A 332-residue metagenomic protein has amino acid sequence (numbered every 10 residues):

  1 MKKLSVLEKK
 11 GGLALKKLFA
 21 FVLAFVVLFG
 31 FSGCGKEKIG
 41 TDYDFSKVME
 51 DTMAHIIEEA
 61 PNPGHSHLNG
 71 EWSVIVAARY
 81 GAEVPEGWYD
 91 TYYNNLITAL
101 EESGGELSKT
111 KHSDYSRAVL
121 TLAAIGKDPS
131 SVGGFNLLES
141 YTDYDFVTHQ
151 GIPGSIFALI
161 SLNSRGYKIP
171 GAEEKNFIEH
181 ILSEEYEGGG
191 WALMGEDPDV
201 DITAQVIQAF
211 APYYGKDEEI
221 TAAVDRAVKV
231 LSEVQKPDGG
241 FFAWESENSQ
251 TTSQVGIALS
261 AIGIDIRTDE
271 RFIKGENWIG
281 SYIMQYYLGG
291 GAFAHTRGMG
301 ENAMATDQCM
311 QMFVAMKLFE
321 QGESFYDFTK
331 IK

Functional and structural regions predicted by a protein language model:
K2-K3, K9-K10, A14-L18: Positively charged n-region of N-terminal signal peptides that target proteins for export
F29-Y43: Sec-dependent signal peptide cleavage junction
K38, E59-P85, E106-P129, V147-E174 (+4 more regions): An alpha-helical repeat/solenoid feature that recognizes helix-turn-helix modules
H55-S66, Y92-S108, Y141-F146: Internal amphipathic alpha-helical repeat/solenoid segments
I56, L96, Y141, I181 (+2 more regions): Buried hydrophobic core positions in alpha-solenoid tandem helical repeats
G87-Y93, V132-Y144, E174: Alpha-helical repeat scaffolds
E276-G280, M284, A305-K332: Non-catalytic cell-wall polysaccharide-engagement segments
